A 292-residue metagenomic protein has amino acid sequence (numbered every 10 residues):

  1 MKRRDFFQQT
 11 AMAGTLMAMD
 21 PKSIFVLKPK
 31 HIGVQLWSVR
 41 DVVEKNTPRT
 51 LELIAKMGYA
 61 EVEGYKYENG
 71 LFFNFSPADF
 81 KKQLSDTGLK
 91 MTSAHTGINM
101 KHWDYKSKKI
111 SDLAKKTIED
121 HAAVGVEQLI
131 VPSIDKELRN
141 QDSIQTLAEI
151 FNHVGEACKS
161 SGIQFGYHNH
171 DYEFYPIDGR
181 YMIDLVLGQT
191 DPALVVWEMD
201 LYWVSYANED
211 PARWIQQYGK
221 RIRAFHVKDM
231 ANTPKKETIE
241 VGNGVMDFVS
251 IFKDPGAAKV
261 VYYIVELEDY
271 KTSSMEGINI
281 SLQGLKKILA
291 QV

Functional and structural regions predicted by a protein language model:
K2-E127, K220, L282-V292: N-terminal pre-domain/capping segments
R4-G33, R40-A55, D178-M199, W203-V292: Histidine-acidic metal/acid-base catalytic patches
T10-A11, M19, E61, H102-V196 (+1 more regions): Active-site acidic/histidine proton-transfer and metal-coordination neighborhood in alpha/beta enzyme cores
W37-V39, Y65-N69, T96-N99, I134-K136 (+4 more regions): Active-site beta-loop-alpha junctions enriched in small/polar residues
P77-D86, I150-S160, I251-D254: Catalytic-core regions built around general acid/base machinery
L84, G88, V154-C158, G162 (+4 more regions): Sec/Tat-exported extracytoplasmic proteins
L89, V126-E127, I163, A258-V261: A short helix->loop->beta-strand "cap" motif at the edges of active sites that frequently abuts
